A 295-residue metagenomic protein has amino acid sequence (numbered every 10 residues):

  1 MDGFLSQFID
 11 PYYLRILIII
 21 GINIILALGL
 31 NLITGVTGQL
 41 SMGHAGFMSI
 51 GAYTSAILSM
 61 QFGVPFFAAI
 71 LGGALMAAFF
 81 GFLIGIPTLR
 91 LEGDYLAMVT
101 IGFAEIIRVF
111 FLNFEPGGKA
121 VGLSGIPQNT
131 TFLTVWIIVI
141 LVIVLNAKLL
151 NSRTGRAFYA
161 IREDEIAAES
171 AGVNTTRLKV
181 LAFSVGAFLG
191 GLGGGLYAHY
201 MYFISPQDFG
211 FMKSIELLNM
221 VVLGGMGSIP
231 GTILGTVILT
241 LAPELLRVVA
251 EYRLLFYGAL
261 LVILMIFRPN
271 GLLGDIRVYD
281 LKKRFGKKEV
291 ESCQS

Functional and structural regions predicted by a protein language model:
M1-S295: Transmembrane alpha-helices and adjacent helix-loop boundaries
